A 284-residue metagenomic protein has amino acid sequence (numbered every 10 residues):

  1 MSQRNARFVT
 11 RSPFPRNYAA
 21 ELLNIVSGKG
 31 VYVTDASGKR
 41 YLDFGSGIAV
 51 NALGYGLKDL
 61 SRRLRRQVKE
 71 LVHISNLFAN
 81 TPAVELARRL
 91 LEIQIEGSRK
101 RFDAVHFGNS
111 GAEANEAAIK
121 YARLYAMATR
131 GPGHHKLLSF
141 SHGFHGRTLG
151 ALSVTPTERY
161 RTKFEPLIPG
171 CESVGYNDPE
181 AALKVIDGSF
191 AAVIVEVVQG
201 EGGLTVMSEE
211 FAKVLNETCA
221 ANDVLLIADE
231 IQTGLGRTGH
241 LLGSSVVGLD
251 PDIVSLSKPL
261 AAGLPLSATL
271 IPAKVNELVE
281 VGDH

Functional and structural regions predicted by a protein language model:
M1-H284: Conserved N-terminal phosphate-binding loop of PLP-dependent enzymes in the Aspartate aminotransferase
